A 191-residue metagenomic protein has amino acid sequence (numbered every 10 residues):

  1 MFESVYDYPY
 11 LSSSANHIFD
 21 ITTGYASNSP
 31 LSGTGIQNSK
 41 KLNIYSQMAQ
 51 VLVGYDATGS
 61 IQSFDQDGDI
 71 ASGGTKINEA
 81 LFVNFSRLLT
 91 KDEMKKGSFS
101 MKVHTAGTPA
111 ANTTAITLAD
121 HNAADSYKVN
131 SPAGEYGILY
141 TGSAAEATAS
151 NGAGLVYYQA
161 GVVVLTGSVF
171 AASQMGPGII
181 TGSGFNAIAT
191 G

Functional and structural regions predicted by a protein language model:
M1-G191: Long, position-biased, composition-driven segments near the start of the mature protein
